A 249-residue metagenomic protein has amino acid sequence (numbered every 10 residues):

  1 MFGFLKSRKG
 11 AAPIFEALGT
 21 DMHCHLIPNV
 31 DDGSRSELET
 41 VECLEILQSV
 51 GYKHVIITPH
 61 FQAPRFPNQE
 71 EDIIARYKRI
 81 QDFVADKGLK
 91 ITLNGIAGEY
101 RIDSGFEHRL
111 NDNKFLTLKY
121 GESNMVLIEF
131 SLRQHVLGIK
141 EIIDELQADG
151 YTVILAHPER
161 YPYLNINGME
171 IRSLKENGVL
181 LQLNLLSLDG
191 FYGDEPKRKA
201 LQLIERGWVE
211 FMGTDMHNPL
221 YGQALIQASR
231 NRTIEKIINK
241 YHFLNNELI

Functional and structural regions predicted by a protein language model:
M1-I91: An N-terminally biased module of ancient metal coordination in phosphate/nucleic-acid-related enzymes
F2-G3, K9-N29, G168-L185, D189 (+1 more regions): Mobile, glycine- and charge-enriched loop segments and immediately flanking short secondary-structure elements within
F4, I226-I249: Mid-to-C-terminal alpha-helical segments outside catalytic/metal-binding sites
T20-C24, V55-I57, N94-G98, V126-I128 (+3 more regions): Hydrophobic faces of well-ordered beta-strands that scaffold small-molecule active sites in alpha/beta enzyme cores
H25-I27, H60-F61, A97-R101, S131-R133 (+3 more regions): Active-site beta-loop-alpha junctions enriched in small/polar residues
Q48, Q147, I204-E205: Non-catalytic positions within long, well-ordered alpha-helices that form the structural scaffold/packing of enzyme
P67-N177: Extended substrate/RNA-proximal surfaces in nucleic-acid metabolism proteins
V209-A224: Short acidic/histidine-rich active-site segments
